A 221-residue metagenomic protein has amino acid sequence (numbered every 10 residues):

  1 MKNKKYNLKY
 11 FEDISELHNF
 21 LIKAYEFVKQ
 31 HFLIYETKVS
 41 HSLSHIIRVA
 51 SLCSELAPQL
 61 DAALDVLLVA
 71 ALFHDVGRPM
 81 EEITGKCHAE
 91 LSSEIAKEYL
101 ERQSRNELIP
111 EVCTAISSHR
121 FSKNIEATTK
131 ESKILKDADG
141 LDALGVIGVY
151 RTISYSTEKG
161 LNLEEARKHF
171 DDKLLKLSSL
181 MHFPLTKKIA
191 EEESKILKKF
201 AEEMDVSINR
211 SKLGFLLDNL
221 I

Functional and structural regions predicted by a protein language model:
K2-N19, T37-L60, F73, N124-I221: Divalent metal-dependent phosphate-bond-processing catalytic cores, especially two-metal-ion Mg2+/Mn2+ enzymes that act
I14-F32: Short alpha-helical hairpin
Y35, L56-A63, Q103-E107: Short, charged helix-capping/linker segments at alpha-helix termini
L43, I47, L68, I109-S117 (+1 more regions): Short, well-structured alpha-helical segments
V49, C87-R102: An active-site-proximal "capping" alpha-helix that borders the catalytic cofactor pocket
L64-I83, H88, S92, V112-F121: His-Asp-centered metal-binding catalytic motifs of divalent-metal-dependent phosphohydrolases/nucleases
C87-L91, L108, K130-K133, A166: Short acidic-hydrophobic sequence patches enriched in Asp/Glu that either
